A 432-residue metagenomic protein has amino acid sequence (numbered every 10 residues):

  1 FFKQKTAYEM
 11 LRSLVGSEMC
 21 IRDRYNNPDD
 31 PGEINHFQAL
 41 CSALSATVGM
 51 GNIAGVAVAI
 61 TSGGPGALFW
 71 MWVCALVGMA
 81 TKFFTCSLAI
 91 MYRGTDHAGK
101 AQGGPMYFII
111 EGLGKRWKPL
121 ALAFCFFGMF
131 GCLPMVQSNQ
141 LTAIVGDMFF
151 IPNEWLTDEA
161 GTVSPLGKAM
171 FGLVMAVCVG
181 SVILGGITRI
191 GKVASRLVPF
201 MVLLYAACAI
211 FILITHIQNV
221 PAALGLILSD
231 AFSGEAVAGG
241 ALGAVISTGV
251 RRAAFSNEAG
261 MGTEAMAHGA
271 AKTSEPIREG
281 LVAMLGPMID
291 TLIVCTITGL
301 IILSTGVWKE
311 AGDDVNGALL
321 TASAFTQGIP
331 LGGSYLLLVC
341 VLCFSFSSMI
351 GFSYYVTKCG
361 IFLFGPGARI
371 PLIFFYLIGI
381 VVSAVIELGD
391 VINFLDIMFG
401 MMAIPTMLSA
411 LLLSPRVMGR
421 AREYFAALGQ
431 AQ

Functional and structural regions predicted by a protein language model:
F1-G16, I21: Single conserved hydrophobic/aromatic residue that forms the stacking wall/gate of nucleotide- or nucleobase-binding
S17, T142-V145, L166-T215, V220 (+4 more regions): Membrane-interface loop-to-helix entry segments
R22-L40, L44, A75, C86 (+4 more regions): Transmembrane-helix boundary/entry motifs in multi-pass membrane transporters
D29-S62, L88-I110, A123-F126, A241-M288: Alpha-helical membrane segments and immediately flanking helix-loop junctions that form or couple to the substrate/ion
N52-V56, C132-I144, V179-G191, F211-A223 (+3 more regions): Transmembrane helix-loop junctions in multi-pass membrane proteins
T61-A98, D290-I297, D396-S409: Extracellular loop-to-transmembrane helix junctions
W72, A121-C125, F149-G185, L204 (+2 more regions): Transmembrane alpha-helical segments of multi-pass small-molecule transport proteins
T85-R93, H97, C208-L226, G234 (+4 more regions): Extracellular/periplasmic helix-exit of transmembrane alpha-helices
